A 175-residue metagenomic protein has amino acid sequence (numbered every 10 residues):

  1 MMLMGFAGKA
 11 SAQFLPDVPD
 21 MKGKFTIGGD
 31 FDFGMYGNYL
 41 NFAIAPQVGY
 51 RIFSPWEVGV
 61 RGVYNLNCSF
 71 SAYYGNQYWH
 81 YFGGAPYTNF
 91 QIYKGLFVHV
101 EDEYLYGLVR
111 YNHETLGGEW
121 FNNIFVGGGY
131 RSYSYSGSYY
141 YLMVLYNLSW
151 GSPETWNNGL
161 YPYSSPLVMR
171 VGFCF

Functional and structural regions predicted by a protein language model:
A10-R51, P55-R61: Short glycine/proline- and aromatic-enriched beta-strand/turn motifs that initiate or cap beta-hairpins
Q13-P16, M35, I52-S54, I92-G95 (+3 more regions): Outer-membrane beta-barrel proteins
G23-F25, L40-F42, Y78-F82, G118-I124 (+1 more regions): Residues that define the transmembrane beta-barrel architecture of outer-membrane proteins
F25, P55-V58, G95-V98, S134-Y140: Repeated loop/turn-to-beta-strand initiation elements of outer-membrane beta-barrel proteins
G29, V60, T88, V98-V100 (+3 more regions): Membrane-embedded beta-strand positions of outer-membrane beta-barrel proteins
F31-G37, Y64-C68, D102-L108, S132 (+2 more regions): Transmembrane beta-strands of outer-membrane beta-barrel pores
D32-A43, Y73-N76, S136, S152-Y161: Solvent-exposed loop/turn segments connecting transmembrane beta-strands in outer-membrane beta-barrel proteins
E119-F175: Predominantly the C-terminal beta-signal and adjacent terminal strand-loop region of outer-membrane beta-barrel
